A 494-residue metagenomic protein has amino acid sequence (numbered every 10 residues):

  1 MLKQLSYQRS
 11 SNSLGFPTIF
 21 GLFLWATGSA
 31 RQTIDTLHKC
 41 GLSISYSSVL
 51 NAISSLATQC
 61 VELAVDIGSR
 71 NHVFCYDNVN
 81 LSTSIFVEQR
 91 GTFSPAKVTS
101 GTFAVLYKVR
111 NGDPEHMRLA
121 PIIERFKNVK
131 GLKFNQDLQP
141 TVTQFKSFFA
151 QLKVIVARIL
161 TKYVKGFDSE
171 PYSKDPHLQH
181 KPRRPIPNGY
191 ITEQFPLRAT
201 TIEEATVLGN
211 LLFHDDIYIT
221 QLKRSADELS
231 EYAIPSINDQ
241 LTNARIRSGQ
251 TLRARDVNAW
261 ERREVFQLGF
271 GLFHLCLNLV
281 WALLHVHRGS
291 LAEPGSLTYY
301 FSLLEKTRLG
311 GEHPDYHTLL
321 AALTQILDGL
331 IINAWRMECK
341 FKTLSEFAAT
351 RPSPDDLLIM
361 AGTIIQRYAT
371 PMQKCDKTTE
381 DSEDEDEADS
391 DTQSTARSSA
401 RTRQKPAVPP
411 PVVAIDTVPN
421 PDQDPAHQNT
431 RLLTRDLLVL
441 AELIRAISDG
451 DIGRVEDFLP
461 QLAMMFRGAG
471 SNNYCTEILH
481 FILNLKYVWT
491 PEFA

Functional and structural regions predicted by a protein language model:
M1-A494: Buried hydrophobic core signal strongest for RNase H-like alpha/beta domains in large, well-folded nucleic-acid enzymes
